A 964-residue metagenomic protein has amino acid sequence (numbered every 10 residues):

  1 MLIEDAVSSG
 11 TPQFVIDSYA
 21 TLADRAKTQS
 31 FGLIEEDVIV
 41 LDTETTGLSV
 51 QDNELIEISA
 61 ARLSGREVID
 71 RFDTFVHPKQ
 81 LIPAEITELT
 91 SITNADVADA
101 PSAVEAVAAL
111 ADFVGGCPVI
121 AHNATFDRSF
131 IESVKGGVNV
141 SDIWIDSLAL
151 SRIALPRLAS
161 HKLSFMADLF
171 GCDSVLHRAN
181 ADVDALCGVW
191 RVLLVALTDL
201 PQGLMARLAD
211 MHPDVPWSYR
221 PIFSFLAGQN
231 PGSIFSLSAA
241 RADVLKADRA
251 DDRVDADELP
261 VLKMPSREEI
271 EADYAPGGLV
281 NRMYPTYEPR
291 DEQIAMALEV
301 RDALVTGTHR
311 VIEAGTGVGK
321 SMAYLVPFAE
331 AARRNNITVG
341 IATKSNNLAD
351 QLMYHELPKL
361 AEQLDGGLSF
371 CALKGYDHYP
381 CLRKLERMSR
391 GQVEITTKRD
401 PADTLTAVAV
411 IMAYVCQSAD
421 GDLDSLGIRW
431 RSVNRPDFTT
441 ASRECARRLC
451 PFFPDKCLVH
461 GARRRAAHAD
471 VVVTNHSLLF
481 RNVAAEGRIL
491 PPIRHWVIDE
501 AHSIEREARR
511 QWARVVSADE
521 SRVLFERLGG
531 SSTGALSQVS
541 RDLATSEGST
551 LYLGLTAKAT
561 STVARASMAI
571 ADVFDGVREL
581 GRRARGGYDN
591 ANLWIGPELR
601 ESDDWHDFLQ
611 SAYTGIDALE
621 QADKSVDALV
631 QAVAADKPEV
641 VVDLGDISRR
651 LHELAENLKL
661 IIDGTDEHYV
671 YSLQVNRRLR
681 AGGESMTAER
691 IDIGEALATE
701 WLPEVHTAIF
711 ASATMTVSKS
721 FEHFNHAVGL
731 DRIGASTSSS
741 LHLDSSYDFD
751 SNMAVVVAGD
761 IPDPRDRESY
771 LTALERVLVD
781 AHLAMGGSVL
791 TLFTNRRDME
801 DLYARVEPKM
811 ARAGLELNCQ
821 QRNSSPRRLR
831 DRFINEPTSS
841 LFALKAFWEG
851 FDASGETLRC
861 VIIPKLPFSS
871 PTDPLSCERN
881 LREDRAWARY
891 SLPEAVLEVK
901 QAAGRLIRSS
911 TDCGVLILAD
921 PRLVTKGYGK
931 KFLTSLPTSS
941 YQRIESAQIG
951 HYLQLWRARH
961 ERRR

Functional and structural regions predicted by a protein language model:
L2-I143, P156-H177: Conserved non-catalytic scaffold segment of RNase H-like nuclease domains
L2-S30, R191-R267: Acidic two-metal-ion nuclease catalytic site recognized across multiple nuclease folds, prominently DnaQ/RNase D-T
G115-K135, P156-Q229: Acidic, Mg2+-coordinating catalytic module of metal-dependent nucleases/exonucleases that use a two-metal-ion mechanism
A250-D251, A256, I270-G278, N336-T338 (+6 more regions): A substrate-engagement module of RecA-like helicase motors
M264-I312: Conserved pre-motif I regulatory segment
D350, S442-R443, R447-V471, N475-Y613 (+1 more regions): Signature of the SF2 helicase/ATPase Hel1-core->accessory helical subdomain module
P436-D470, F480, A485-G487, I616-G759 (+3 more regions): A contiguous, basic/glycine-rich beta-loop/short-helix subdomain that forms a polymer-engagement track
S746-Y747, A758-S769, Q821-V924: Conserved RecA-like P-loop NTPase helicase motor core
